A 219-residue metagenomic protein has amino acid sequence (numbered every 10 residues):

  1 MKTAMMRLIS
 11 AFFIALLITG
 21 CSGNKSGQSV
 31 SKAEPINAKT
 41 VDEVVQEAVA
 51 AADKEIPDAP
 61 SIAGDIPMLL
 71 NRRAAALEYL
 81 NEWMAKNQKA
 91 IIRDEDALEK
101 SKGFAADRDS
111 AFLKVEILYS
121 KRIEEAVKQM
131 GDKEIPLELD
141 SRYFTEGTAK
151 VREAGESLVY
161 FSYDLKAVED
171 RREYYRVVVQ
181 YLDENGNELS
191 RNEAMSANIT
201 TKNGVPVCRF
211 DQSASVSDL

Functional and structural regions predicted by a protein language model:
M1-I9: Bacterial N-terminal signal peptides that target proteins for export
T19-G20: C-terminal motif of bacterial Sec signal peptides marking the signal peptidase cleavage site
S26-N71: Immediate post-signal-peptide N-terminus of mature secreted/exported proteins
K100, A106-L158: Transition segment at domain starts
S162-V168: Short edge beta-strand/loop segments characteristic of extracellular beta-sandwich folds
V168-Y174: A short beta-turn/strand-edge loop motif at beta-sheet boundaries
L189-L219: Short, solvent-exposed, Trp/other aromatic-anchored flexible loops in extracytoplasmic proteins
